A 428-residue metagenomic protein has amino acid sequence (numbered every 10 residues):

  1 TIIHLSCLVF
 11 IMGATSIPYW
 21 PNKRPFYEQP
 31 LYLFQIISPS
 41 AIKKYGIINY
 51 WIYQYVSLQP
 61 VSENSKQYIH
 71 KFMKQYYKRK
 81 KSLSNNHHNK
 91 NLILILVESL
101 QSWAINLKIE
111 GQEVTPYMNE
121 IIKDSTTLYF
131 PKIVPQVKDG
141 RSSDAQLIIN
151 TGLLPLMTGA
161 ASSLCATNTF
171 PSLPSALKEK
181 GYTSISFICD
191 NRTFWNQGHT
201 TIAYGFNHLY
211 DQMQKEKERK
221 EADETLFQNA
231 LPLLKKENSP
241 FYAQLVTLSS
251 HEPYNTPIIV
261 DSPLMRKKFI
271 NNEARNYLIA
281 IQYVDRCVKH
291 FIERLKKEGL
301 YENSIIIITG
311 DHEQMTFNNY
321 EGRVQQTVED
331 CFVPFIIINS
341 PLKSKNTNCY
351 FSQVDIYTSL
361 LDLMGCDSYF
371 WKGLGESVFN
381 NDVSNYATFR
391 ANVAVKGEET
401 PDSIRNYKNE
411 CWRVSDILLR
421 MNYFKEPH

Functional and structural regions predicted by a protein language model:
T1-K90, L107-T115, N119-K123, T127-Y129 (+2 more regions): N-terminal secretory/membrane-targeting segments
K71-H428: Solvent-exposed soluble domains appended to multi-pass membrane proteins
